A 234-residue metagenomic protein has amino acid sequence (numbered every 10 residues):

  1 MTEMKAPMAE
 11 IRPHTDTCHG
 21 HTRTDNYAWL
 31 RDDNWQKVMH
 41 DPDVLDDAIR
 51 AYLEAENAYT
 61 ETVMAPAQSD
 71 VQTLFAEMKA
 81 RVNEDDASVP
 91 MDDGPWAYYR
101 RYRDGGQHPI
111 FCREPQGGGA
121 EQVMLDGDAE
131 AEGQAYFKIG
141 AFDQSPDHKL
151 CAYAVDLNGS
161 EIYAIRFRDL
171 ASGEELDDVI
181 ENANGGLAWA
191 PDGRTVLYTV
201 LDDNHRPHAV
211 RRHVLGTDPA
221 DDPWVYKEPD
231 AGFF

Functional and structural regions predicted by a protein language model:
M1-F234: Beta-propeller folds
